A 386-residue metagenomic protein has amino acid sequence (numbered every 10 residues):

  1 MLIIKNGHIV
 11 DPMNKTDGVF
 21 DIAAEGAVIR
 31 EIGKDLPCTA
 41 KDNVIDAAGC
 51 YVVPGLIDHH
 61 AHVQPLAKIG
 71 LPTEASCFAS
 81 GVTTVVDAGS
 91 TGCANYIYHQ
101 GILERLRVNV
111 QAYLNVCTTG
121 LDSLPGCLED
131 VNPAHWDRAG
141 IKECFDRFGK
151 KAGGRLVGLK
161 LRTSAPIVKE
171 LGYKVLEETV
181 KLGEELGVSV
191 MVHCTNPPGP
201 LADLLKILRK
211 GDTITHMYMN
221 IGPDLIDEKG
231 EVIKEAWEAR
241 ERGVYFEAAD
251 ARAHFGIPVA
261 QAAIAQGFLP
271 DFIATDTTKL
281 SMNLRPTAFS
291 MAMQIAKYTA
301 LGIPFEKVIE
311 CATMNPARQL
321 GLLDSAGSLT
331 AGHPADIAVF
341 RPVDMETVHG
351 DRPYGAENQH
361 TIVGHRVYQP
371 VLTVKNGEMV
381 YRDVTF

Functional and structural regions predicted by a protein language model:
M1-V53: Histidine-rich, glycine-flanked metal-binding segment
G7, A27, G49, H60 (+10 more regions): Divalent metal-coordination and catalytic microenvironments
D46-R105: Metal-associated gating/positioning segment near the N- to mid-region
S80-V86, S90-T91, R105-N132, K160: Metal-cofactor-binding active-site regions of metalloenzymes
Q100-R107, E143-G153, L204-R209, W237-E238 (+1 more regions): Acidic (Asp/Glu)-rich catalytic clusters
T163-L284: Active-site core of metal-dependent hydrolases
V259-V343: His/Asp/Glu-enriched, well-ordered alpha-helical/loop segment that forms or immediately abuts the divalent-metal
P334-F386: C-terminal cap of metal-dependent C-N hydrolases
